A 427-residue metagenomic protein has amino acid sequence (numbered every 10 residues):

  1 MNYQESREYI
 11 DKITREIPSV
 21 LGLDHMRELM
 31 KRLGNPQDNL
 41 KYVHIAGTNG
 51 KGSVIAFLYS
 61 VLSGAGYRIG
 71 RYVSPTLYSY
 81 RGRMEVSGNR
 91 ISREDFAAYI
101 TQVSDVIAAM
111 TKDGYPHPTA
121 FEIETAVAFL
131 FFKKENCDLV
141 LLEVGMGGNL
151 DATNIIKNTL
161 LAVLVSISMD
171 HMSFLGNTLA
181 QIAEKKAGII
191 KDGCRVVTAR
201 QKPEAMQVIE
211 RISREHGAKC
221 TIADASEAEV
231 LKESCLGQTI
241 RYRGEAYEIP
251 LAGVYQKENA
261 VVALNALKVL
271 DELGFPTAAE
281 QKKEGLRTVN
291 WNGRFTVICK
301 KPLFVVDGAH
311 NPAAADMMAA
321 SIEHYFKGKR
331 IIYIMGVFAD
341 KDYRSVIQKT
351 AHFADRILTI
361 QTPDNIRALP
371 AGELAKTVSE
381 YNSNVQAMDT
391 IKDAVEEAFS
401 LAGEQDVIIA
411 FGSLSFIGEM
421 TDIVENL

Functional and structural regions predicted by a protein language model:
M1-G47, S53-Y67, Y72, A108-P116: Short functional linear segments
E28-M30, N35-D38, G64-K157: ATP-dependent carboxylate-amine ligase catalytic core
N39, K134, L139-L142, L150-V163 (+3 more regions): Nucleotide phosphate-binding/pyrophosphate-handling subdomain across enzymes that bind or process nucleotide phosphates
V73, A199-R200, I212-S234, P250-V254 (+6 more regions): Beta-strand->loop->alpha-helix junctions that form or flank phosphate-binding loops in nucleotide-handling enzymes
P75, S79-Y99, S173-I189, I209-R211 (+2 more regions): Active-site-proximal loop->helix
M110-T111, E135-L139, E143, T159-R243 (+2 more regions): Acidic, Mg2+-coordinating active-site environments of NTP-dependent enzymes
K202-T221, C235-L236, L303-F304, P312 (+1 more regions): C-terminal helical cap/extension that packs against the catalytic core of soluble nucleotide-cofactor enzymes
S413: Active-site-proximal loop/hinge segments that shape catalytic or ion-binding/gating pockets
